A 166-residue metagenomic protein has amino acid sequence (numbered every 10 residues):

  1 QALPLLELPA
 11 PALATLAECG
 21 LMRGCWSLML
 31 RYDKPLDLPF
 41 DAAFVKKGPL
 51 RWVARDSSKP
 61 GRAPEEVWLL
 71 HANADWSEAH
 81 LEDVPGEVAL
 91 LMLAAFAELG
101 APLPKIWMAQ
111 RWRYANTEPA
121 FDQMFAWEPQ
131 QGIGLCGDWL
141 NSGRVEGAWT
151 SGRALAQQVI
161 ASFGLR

Functional and structural regions predicted by a protein language model:
Q1-F40, A101-P102: Central helical "cap/lid" subdomain
A2-L6, E118-P119, V145-E146: Short glycine-/acidic-enriched loop or helix-start segments at secondary-structure transitions that form or flank
C19, L81, P85, N141-A148: Aromatic-acidic/polar surface patches that form glycan- and anion
M29-L81, E87, L91-L99: Active-site substrate-recognition segment that forms the wall of the catalytic cavity or substrate channel
V67-L69, M124-A156: Short FAD-binding loop at a beta-strand-to-alpha-helix junction that anchors the flavin cofactor in diverse
D75-S77, W112-T117, L140-S142: Short Gly/Pro-enriched loop/turn and capping motifs at secondary-structure junctions
L90-Q131: Flavin (FAD/FMN) cofactor-binding core of flavoprotein oxidoreductases
Q158-R166: Active-site-proximal substrate-binding core of FAD-dependent oxidoreductases
